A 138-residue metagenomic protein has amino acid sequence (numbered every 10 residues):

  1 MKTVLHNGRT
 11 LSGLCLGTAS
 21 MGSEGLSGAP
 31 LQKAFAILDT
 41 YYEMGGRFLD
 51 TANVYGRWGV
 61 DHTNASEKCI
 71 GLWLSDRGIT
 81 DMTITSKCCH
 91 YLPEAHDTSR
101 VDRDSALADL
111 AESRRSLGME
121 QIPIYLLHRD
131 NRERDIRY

Functional and structural regions predicted by a protein language model:
M1-M82: N-terminal binding-site loop/beta-alpha segment at the start of enzyme catalytic domains that lines or forms
S12-L14, S66, S86, D102 (+1 more regions): Short linear Ser/Thr-Pro motifs
A19-M21, V54, K87-Y91, L127-D130: Active-site beta-loop-alpha junctions enriched in small/polar residues
S23, W58, Y91-E94, R134: Generic structural signal for helix capping and beta-alpha/helix-loop junctions
F48-A52, T83-K87, Q121-L126: Short beta-strand segments at enzyme active-site cores
C69-W73, K87, S105-E112: Generic beta-strand or strand-like secondary-structure segments
P93-Y138: Glycine/proline-rich, positively charged, aromatic-decorated active-site loop/lid region on the catalytic face
